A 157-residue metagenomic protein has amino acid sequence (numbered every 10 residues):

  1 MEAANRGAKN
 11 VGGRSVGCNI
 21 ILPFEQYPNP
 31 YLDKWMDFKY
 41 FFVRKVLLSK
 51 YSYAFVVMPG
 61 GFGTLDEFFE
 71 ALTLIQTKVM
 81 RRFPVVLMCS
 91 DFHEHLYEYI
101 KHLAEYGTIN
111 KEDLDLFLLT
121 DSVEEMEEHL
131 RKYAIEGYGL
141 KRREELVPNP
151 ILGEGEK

Functional and structural regions predicted by a protein language model:
M1-E2, L65, E127: Short, well-ordered alpha-helical microsegments
M1-R6, H93-A104: Glycine-rich, charge-decorated loop segments at or immediately adjacent to ligand/cofactor-binding or catalytic sites
M1-V57: Acidic/glycine-enriched connector segments
K9, E70-I75, K101-E105, A134-I135: Short, solvent-exposed amphipathic alpha-helical segments in soluble enzyme and RNA/protein-processing domains
G12-P23, M58, L72-E98, K111-E112: Short, acidic/small-residue loops that bind anionic groups at enzyme active sites
D37-M88, G137-G139: Active-site/ligand-binding-proximal alpha/beta "capping" segment
Y99-T120, H129-R131: Extended, Lys/Glu/Leu-rich amphipathic alpha-helical scaffolds
L116-F117, D121-K157: SAM-dependent methyltransferases
